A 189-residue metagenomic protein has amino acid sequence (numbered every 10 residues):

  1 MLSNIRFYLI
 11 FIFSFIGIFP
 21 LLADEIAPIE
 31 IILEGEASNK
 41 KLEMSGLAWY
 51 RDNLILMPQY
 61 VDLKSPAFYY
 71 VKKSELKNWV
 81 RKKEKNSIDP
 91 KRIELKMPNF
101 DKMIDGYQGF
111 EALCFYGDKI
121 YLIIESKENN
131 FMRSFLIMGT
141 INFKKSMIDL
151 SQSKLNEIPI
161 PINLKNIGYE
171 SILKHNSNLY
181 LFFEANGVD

Functional and structural regions predicted by a protein language model:
M1-L9: Bacterial N-terminal signal peptides that target proteins for export
L9-G17: Bacterial N-terminal signal peptides
F19-L21: Membrane-interface motif at the C-terminal end of an N-terminal transmembrane signal
A23-D189: Sequence/structural signature of beta-propeller domains
